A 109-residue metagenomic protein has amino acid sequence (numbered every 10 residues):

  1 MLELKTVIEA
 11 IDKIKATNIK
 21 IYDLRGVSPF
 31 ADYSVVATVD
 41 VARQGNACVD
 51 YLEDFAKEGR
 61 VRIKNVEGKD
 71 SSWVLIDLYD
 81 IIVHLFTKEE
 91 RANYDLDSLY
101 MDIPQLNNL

Functional and structural regions predicted by a protein language model:
M1-R62, P104-L109: Ribosome large-subunit tunnel/peptidyl-transferase-proximal elements
T17, G26-V27, S71-V74, R91: Generic secretory/membrane-interface signal
A31-S34, S71-W73, Y79-I81: Short, surface-exposed beta-edge/turn micro-motifs
C48-E53, E67-K69, D80-I82: Ribosome-associated RNA-binding proteins
R60-W73: Short, conserved loop-to-beta-strand elements that form functional interface hotspots
G68-D70, L99-Y100, N107-N108: Short, intrinsically disordered/low-complexity patches at protein termini and at juxtamembrane boundaries
L75-D102: C-terminal structural segments of small proteins and small subunits
